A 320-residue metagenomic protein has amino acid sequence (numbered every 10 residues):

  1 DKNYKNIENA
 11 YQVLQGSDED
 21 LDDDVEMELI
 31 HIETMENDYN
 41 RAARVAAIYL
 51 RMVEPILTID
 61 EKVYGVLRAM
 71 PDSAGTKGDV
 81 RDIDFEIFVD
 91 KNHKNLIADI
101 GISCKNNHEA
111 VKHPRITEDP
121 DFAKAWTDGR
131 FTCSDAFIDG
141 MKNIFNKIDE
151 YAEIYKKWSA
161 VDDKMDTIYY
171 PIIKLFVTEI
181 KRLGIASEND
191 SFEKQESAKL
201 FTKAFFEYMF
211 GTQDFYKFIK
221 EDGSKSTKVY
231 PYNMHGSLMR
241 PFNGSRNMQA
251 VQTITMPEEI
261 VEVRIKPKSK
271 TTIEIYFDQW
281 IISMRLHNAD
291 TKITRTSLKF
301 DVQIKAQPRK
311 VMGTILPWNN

Functional and structural regions predicted by a protein language model:
D1-R81, F85-N320: Short, positively charged
